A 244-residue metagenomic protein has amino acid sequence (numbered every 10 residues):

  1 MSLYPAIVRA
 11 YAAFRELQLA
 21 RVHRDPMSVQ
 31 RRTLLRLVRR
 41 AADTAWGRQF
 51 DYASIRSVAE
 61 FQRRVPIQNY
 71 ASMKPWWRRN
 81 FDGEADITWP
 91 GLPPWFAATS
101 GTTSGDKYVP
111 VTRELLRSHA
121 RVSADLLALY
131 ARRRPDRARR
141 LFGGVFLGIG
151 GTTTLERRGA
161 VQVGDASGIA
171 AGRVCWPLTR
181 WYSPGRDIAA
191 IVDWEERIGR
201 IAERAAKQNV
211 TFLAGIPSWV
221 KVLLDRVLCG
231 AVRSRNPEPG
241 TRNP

Functional and structural regions predicted by a protein language model:
M1-A98, S104-R233, P244: Nucleotide 5′-phosphate-binding alpha/beta core
P237-T241: Intrinsic disorder/low-complexity segments
